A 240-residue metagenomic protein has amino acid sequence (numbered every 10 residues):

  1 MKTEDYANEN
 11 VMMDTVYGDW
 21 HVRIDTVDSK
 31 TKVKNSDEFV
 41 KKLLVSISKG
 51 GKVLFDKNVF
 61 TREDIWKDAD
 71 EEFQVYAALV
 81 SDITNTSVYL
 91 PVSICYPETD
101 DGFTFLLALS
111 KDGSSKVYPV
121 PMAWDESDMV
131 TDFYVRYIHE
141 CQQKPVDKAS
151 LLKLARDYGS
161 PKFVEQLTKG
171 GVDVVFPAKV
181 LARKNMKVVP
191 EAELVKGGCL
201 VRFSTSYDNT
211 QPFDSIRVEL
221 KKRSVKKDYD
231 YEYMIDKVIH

Functional and structural regions predicted by a protein language model:
N10-Y17, Y76-T84: Structural signature of eukaryotic scaffold interfaces centered on beta-propeller domains
G18-V33, T86-Y96: Short beta-strand elements that form the blades of beta-propeller/WD-repeat-like and other beta-sheet-rich scaffold
G51-E71: Surface-exposed loop and turn segments in beta-propeller and other repeat-based domains that flank or scaffold
L79-V80, K169-Q211: Surface-exposed, charged secondary-structure patches
M122-Q143: Short, low-complexity N-terminal intrinsically disordered segments enriched in polar/charged residues
Q143-G170: Short, well-ordered alpha-helical segments enriched in acidic and aromatic residues
P190-H240: Exposed beta-sheet edge and beta->alpha loop/turn motif
